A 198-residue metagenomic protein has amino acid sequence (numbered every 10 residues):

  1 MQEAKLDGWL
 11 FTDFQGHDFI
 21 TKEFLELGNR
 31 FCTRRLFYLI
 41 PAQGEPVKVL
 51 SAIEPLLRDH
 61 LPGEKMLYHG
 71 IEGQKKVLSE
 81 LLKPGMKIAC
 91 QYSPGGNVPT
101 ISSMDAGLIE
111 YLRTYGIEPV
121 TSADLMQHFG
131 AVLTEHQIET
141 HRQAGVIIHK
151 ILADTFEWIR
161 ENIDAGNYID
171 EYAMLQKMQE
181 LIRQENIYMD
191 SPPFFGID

Functional and structural regions predicted by a protein language model:
M1-E80, Q137, V146, K150: N-terminal accessory/capping or targeting/presequence segment of soluble
T12, Q91, S122-A123, F194-G196: A cross-family glycoside hydrolase active-site/sugar-binding cleft signature
G16, Q127, I197: Positions that flank functional sites
Q43, I53, S93-G95, D198: Generic structural motif
G73-Y188: Flexible, acidic/His-enriched mid-domain "rim/lid" segments that flank
I187-D198: Short, basic/aromatic beta-hairpin or loop at an interaction surface
